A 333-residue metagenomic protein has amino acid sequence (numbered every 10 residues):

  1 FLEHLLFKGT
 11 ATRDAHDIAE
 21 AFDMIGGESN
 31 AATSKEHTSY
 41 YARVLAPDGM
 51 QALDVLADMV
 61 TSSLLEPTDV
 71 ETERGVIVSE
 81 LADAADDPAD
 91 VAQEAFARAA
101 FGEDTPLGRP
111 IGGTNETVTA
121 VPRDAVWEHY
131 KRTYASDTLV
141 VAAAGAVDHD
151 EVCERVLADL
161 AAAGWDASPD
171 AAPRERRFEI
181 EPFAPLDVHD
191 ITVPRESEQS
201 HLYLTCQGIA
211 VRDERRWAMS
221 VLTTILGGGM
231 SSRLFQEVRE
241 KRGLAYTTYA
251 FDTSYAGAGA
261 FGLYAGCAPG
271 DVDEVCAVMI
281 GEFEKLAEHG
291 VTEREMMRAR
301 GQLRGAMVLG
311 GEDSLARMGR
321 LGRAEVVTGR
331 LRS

Functional and structural regions predicted by a protein language model:
F1-K8: Active-site SXXK
A11-M50, D69, A84-D137, A162-D213 (+4 more regions): Non-catalytic beta-strand/loop surface segments
E20-M24, S63-L81, D148, D170-F183 (+2 more regions): Acidic/histidine-enriched alpha-helical segments
D54-M59, C153-L160, C276-E282: Short amphipathic alpha-helices in soluble, non-transmembrane regions that often serve as interface/regulatory elements
V140-A142, A299-R300, R304-S333: C-terminal regions of mature proteins
A184, R216, V326-V327: Double-stranded RNA-binding/processing signature
